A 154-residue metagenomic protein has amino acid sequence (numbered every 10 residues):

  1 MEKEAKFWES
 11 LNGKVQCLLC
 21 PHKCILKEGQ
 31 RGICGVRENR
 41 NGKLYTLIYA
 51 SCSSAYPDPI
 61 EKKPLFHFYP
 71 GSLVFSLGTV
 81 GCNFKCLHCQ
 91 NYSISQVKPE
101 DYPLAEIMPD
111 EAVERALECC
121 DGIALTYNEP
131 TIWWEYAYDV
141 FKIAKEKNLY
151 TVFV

Functional and structural regions predicted by a protein language model:
M1-L19: Iron-sulfur (Fe-S) cluster-binding modules
E4-S10, E38-N39, Y49-A50: Cofactor-/ligand-binding subdomain signature composed of acidic, glycine-rich, tryptophan-containing flexible loops
W8, C34, Y45: Short clusters of hydrophobic/aromatic residues that line enzyme substrate/ligand-binding pockets
V15-R37, V80-S93: Local cysteine-cluster metal-coordination motifs and their immediate loop/turn environment, predominantly Fe-S cluster
N39-V154: Conserved Radical SAM active-site core
